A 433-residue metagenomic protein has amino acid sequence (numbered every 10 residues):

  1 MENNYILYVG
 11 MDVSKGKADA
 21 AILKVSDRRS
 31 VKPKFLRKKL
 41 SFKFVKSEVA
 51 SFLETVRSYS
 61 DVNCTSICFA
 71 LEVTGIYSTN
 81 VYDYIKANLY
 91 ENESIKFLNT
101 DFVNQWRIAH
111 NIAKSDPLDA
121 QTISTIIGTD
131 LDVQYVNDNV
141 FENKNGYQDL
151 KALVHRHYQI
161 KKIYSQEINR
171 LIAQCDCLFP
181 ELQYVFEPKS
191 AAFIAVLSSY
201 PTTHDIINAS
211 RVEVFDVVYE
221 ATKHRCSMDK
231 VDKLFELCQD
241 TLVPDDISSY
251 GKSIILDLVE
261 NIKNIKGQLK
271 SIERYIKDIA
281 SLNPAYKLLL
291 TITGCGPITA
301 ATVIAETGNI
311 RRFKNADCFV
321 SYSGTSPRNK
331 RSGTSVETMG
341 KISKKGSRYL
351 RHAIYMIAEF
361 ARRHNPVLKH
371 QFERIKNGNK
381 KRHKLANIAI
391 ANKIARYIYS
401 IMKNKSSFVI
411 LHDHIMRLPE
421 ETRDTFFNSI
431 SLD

Functional and structural regions predicted by a protein language model:
M1-D433: A detector of single, family-specific signature residues that are central to catalytic or substrate-handling motifs
